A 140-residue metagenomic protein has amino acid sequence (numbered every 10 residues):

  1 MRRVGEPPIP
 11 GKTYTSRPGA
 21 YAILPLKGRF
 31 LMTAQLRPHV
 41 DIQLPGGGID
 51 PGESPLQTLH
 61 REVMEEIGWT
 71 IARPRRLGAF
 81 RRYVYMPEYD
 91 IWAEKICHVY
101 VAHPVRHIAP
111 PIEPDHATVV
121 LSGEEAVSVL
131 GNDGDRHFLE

Functional and structural regions predicted by a protein language model:
M1-Y21: Acidic, metal-coordinating catalytic segment for phosphate/diphosphate chemistry, firing primarily on the Nudix
Y14, V40-D41, R81-Y85: Short, solvent-exposed loop/turn segments at secondary-structure junctions
R17, P25, R37-H39, L44 (+2 more regions): Short connector loops at helix/strand junctions that flank enzyme active sites, especially segments positioning acidic
P18-A20, G28, C97-H98, H116: Change "...and in nucleic-acid phosphodiester-cleaving endonucleases..." to "...and in nucleic-acid processing enzymes
Y21-I23, L31-A34, H98-V101: Short, hydrophobic/aromatic-rich beta-strand segments within well-structured domains
P25-E66: Conserved Nudix-box catalytic region and its N-terminal flanking loop in Nudix hydrolases and closely related
I49-R75, F80-H137: Unchanged
